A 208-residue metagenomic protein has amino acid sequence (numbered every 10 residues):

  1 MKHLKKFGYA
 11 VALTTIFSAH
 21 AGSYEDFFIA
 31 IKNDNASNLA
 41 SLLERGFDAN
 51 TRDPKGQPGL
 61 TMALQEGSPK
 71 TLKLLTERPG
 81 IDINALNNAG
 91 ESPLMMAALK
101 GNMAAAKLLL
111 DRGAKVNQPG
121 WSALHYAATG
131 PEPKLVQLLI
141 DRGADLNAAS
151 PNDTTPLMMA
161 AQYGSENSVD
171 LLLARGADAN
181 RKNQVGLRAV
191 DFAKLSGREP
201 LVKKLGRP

Functional and structural regions predicted by a protein language model:
K2-K5, Y9, A19-F47, P54-Q57 (+3 more regions): Intrinsically disordered, low-complexity regulatory segments in ankyrin-centric signaling systems
G22-I29, R52-P58, L86-S92, N117-A123 (+2 more regions): Ankyrin-repeat boundary/"N-cap" motif
I29-D34, M62-S68, M96-N102, Y126-E132 (+2 more regions): Ankyrin repeat A-helix N-terminal signature
N35-L43, S68-E77, N102-L110, E132-D141 (+2 more regions): Ankyrin repeat structural motif
Q57-A105, D111: Mid-chain, structured segments of secreted extracytoplasmic proteins
N117-Q137, D141-R142: Alpha-helical adaptor scaffolds
L173-A174, D178-P208: Leucine-rich solenoid repeat scaffolds
